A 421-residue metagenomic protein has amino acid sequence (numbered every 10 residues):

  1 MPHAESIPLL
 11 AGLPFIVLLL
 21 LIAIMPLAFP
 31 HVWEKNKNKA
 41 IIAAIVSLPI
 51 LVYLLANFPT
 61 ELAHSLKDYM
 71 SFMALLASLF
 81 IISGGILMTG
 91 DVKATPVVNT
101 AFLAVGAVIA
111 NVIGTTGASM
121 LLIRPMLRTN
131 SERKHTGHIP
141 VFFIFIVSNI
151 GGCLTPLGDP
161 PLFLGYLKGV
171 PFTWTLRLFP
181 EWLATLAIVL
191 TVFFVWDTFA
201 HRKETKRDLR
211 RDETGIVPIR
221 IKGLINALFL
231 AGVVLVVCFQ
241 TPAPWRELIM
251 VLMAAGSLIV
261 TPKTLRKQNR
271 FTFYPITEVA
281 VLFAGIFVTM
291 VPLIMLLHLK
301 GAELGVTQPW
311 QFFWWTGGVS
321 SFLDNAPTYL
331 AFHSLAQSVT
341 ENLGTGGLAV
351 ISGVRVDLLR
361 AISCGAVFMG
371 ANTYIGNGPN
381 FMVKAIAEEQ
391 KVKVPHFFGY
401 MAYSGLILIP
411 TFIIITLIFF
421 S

Functional and structural regions predicted by a protein language model:
E5-L19, H64-A77, A110-S119, L178-I188 (+3 more regions): Structural signature of hydrophobic alpha-helical transmembrane segments
P14-A28, A43-L54, F72-I86, I123-L127 (+2 more regions): Central hydrophobic cores of alpha-helical transmembrane segments in multi-pass inner-membrane proteins across all
L21-I42, H64, G90, R220 (+2 more regions): Flexible hinge motifs at transmembrane-helix junctions and intramembrane kinks/re-entrant loops in multi-pass membrane
V32, L154-T155, L164, T173-T214 (+1 more regions): Juxtamembrane and boundary regions of transmembrane helices in multi-pass small-molecule transporters and channels
I50-D68, F80-T95, V108-L121, V291-K300 (+2 more regions): Transmembrane alpha-helix boundary signature
A110, L121-K134, I139-V141, V147 (+4 more regions): Membrane-interfacial helix-loop connectors
V189-Q240, E247-M250: Long, contiguous bundles of hydrophobic transmembrane helices that form the permeation core of multi-pass
G232-T340: Transmembrane helical segments that form the transport core of multi-pass membrane transport proteins
